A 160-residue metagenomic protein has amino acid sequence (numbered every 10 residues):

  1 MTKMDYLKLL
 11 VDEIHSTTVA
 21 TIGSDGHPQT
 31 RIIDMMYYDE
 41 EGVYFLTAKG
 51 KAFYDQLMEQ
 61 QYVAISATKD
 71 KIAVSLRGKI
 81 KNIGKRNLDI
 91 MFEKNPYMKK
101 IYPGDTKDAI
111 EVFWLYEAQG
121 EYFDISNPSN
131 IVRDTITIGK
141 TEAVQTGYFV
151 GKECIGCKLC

Functional and structural regions predicted by a protein language model:
M1-T18: Extreme N-terminal tail/first-helix region
H15-K49, D55-L57, V63-K69, V74-R77: Short beta-strand segments
I32-M36, G104, K140: Short, flexible, solvent-exposed loop/turn segments with mixed acidic/basic and small polar residues
Y44-L46, F113-L115, Y122: Short hydrophobic-aromatic micro-motifs
A52-Q119: Short, structured beta-strand-loop surface elements
N87-I90, D124-N130: Short acidic, Gly/Pro-enriched loop/turn segments at secondary-structure junctions
N127-Q145: Flexible glycine-rich active-site/ligand-binding loops centered on an Asp-His dyad
G139-L159: Ferredoxin-like iron-sulfur electron-transfer modules
